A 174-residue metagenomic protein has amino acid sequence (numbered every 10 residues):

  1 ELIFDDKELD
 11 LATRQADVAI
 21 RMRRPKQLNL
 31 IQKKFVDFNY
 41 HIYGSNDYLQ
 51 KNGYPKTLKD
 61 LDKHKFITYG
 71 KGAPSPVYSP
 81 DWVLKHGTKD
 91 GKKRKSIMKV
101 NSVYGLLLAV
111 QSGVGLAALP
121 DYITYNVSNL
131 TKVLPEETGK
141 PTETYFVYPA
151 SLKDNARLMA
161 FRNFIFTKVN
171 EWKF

Functional and structural regions predicted by a protein language model:
E1-L28: Central regulatory/effector-binding core of bacterial HTH transcription factors
D6, N46, A150: Residue-level signal for short, function-critical loop segments
L11, G53, K153-R157: Secondary-structure boundary/capping motif
T13, P25-T144, N170-F174: C-terminal regulatory
L107, Y148, R162: A cross-family signal for key residues in well-ordered alpha-helices that form functional helical elements
T144-D154: A bilobed periplasmic-binding-protein/Venus flytrap-type ligand-binding module shared by bacterial periplasmic
K153-T167: Short amphipathic alpha-helical coupling segments at ligand-binding clamshell hinges and other catalytic/signaling
